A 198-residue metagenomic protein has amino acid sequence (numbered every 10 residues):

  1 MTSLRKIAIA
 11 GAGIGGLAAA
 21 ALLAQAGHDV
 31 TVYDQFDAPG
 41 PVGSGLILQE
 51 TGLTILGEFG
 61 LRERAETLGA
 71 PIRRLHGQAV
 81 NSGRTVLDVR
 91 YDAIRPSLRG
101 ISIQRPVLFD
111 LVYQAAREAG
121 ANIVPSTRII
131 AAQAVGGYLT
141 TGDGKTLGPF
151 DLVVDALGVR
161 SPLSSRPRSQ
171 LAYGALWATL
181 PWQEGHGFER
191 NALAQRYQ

Functional and structural regions predicted by a protein language model:
T2-G15: Beta1/beta-strand and adjacent pyrophosphate-binding region of the FAD-binding site in flavoprotein oxidoreductases
G15, A38, R160: Conserved Rossmann-like nucleotide-cofactor binding loop
A24-S44: Glycine-rich FAD pyrophosphate-binding loop
G27, I72, F150-D151: Short, well-ordered alpha-helix to beta-strand connector turns
H28, L61, A121: Short phosphate-binding/catalytic loops that engage adenosine nucleotides
S44, L48-A115: Active-site-adjacent segment of FAD-dependent monooxygenases/related oxidoreductases
Q114, E118-Q198: Conserved FAD-binding catalytic core of PHBH/FMO-like flavoproteins
